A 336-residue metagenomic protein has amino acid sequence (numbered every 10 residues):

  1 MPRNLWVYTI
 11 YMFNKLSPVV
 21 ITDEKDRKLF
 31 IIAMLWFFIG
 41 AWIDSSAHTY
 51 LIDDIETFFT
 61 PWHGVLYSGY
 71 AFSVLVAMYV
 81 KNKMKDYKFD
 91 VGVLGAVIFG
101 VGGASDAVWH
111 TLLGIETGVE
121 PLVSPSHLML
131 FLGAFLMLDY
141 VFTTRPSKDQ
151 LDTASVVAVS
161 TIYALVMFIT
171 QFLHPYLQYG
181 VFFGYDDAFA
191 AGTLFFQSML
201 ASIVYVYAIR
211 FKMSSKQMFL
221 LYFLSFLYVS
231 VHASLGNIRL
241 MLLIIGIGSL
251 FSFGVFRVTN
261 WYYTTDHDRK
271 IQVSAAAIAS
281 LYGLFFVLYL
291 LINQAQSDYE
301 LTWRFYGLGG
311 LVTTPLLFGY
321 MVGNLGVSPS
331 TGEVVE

Functional and structural regions predicted by a protein language model:
F13-F72: N-terminal signal-anchor module of multipass membrane proteins
D23-L35, M84-F99, D149-S160, F211-Y222 (+1 more regions): Membrane-interfacial loop-to-transmembrane alpha-helix junctions, especially the N-terminal start
W36-W42, I98-V108, S160-F172, L221-S234 (+1 more regions): Aromatic-anchored segments of alpha-helical transmembrane domains
I43-G64, V108-P125, Q171-F189, H232-N237 (+1 more regions): Membrane-interface interhelical loops and short amphipathic "cap" helices that link adjacent transmembrane segments
G64-V80, L128-T143, G192-Y207, I245-V258 (+1 more regions): Hydrophobic cores of alpha-helical transmembrane segments in multi-pass inner/ER membrane proteins, independent
D86-L94, S105-V159, H174-F182: Membrane-interface helix-loop-helix junctions at boundaries between adjacent transmembrane segments
L151-Y205: Loop-centered beta-sheet repeat module
M241-L250, R257-E336: C-terminal transmembrane helix-loop-helix hairpin of multi-pass membrane proteins
